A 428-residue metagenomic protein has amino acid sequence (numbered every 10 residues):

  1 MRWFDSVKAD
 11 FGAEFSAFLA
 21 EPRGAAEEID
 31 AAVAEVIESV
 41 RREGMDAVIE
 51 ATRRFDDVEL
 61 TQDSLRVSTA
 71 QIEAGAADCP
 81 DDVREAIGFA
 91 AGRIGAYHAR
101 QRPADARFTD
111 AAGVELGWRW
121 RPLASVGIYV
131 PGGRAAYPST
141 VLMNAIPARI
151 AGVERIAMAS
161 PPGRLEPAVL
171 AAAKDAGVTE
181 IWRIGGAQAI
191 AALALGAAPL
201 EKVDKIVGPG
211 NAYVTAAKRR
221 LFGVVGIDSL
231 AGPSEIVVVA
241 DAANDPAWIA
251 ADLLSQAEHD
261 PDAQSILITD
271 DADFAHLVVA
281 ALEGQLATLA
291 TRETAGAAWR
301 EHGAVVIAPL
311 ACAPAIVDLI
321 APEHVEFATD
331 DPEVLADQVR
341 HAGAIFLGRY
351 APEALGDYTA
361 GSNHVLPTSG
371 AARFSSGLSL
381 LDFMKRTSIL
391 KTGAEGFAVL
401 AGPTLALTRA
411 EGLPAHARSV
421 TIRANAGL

Functional and structural regions predicted by a protein language model:
M1-A9, E180-G185, A304-L310: Short acidic-hydrophobic, aromatic-tinged amphipathic segments that line or gate anion-handling sites
M1-L123: N-terminal Rossmann-like NAD(P)+-binding subdomain of aldehyde/semialdehyde dehydrogenases
F108-A172: Conserved small-residue-rich beta-alpha loop and adjacent elements that most often cradle the phosphate/pyrophosphate
M143-E154, K174-A176, A194-L200, K218 (+1 more regions): Alpha-helix C-terminal capping segments
G177-Q264: Conserved NAD(P)+-binding/catalytic subdomain of aldehyde/semialdehyde dehydrogenases
S255, H259, L267-A342: A glycine- and small/hydrophobic-rich beta-loop-beta segment that serves as a flexible "lid/hinge" or phosphate-binding
D318-L428: C-terminal core of ALDH-fold dehydrogenases
